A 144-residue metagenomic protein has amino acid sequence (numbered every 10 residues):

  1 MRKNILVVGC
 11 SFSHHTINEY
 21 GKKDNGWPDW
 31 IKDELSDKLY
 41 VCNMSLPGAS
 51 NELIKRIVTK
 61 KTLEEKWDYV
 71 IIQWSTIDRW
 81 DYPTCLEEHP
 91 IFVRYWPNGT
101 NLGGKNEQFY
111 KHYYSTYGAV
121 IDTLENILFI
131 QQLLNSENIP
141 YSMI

Functional and structural regions predicted by a protein language model:
M1-E52, I57, L63-E64: Serine-esterase "nucleophile elbow" of acetyl-processing enzymes
T59-I144: Alpha-helical cap/lid subdomain in secreted, periplasmic, or secretory-pathway luminal O-acyl-processing enzymes
